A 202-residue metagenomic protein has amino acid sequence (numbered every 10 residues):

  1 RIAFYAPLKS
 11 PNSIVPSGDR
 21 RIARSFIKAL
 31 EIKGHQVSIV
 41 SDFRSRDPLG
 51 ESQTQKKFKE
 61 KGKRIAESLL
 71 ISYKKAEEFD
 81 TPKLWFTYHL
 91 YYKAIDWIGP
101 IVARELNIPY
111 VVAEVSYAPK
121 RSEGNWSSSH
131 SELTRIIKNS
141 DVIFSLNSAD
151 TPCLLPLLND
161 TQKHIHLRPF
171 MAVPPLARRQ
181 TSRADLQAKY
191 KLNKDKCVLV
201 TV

Functional and structural regions predicted by a protein language model:
R1-R44, K138: N-terminal subdomain of nucleotide-sugar transferases
Y5, L146, L167, T201-V202: Short hydrophobic "strand-cap" motifs at the C-terminus of beta-strands
S25, W126-F144: Membrane-proximal helix-turn-helix segments that form the acceptor-binding/catalytic region of lipid-linked
S41-K74, T87: A short, charged, and often flexible helix/loop element on the N-terminal side of the glycosyltransferase catalytic
Y73-I95, I108-V111: Short N-terminal targeting/anchoring amphipathic segment
K93, Y110-W126, N139-V142, V173-P174: A short, histidine- and acid-enriched strand-loop-helix "catalytic/donor-clamping" loop that lines the nucleotide-sugar
I136-L186: A short, active-site helix/loop in glycosyltransferases that binds the activated sugar's phosphate group
A184, L192-V202: Conserved donor-binding/catalytic core segment of Leloir-type glycosyltransferases
